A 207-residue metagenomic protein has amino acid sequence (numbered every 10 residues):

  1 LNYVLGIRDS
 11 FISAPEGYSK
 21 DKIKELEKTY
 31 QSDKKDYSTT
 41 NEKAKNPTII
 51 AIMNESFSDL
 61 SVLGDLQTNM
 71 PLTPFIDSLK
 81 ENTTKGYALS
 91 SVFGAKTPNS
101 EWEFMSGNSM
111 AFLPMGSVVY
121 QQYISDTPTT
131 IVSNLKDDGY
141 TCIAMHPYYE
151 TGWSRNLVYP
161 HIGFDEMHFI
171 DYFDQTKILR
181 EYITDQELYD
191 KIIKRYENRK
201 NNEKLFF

Functional and structural regions predicted by a protein language model:
L1-E203, F207: Soluble catalytic regions of membrane-associated enzymes that act on cell-envelope and secretory-pathway components
